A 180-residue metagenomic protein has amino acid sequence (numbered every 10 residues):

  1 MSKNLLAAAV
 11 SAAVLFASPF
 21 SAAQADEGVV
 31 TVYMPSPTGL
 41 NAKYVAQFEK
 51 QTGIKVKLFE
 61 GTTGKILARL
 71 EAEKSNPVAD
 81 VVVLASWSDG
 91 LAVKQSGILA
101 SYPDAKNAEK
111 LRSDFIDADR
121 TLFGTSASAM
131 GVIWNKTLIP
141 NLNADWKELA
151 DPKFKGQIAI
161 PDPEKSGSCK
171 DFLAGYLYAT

Functional and structural regions predicted by a protein language model:
M1-A9, F20: Bacterial N-terminal signal peptides that target proteins for export
V14-A23: C-terminal segment of classical bacterial N-terminal signal peptides
Q24-V30: Cleaved targeting-peptide boundary
V30-K55, V132: Short, polar/charged alpha-helical segment
P35, G39-A42, G61, K65 (+1 more regions): Extracytoplasmic ligand-binding site segments that recognize negatively charged/polar headgroups
K57-F59: General small-molecule cofactor/ligand-binding pocket signal
A68-S75: Short, well-structured alpha-helical segments in soluble
